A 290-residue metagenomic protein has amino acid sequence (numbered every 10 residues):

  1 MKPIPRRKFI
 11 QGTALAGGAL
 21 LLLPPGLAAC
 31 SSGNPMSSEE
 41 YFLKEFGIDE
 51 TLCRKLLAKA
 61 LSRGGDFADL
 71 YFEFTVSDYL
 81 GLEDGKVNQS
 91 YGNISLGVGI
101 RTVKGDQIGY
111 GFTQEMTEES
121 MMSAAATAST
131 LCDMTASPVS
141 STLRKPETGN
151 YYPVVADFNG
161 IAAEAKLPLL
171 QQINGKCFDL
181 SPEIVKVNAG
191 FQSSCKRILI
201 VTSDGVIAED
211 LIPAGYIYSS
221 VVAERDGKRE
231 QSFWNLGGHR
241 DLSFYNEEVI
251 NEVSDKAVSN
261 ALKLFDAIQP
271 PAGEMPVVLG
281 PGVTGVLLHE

Functional and structural regions predicted by a protein language model:
K2-E290: Active-site bordering "gate/hinge" segments that shape substrate access to catalytic or cofactor-binding pockets
